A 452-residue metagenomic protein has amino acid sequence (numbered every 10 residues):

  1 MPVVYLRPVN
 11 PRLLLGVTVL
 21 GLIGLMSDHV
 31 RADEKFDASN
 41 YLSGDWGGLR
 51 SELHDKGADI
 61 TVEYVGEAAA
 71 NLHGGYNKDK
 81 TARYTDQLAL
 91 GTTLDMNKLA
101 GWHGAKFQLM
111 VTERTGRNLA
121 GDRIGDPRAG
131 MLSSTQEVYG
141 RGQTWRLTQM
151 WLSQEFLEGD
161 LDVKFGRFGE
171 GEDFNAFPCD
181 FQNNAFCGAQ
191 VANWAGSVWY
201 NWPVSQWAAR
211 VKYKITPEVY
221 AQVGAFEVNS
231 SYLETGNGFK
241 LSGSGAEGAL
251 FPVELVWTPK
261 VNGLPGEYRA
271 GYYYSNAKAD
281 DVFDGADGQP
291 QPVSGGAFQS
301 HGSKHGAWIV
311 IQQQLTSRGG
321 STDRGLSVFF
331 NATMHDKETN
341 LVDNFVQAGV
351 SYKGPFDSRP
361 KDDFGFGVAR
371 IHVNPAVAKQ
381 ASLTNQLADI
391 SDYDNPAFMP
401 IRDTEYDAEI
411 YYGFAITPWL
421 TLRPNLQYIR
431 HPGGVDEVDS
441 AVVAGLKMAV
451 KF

Functional and structural regions predicted by a protein language model:
L6, L20-E67, N71, N77 (+2 more regions): N-terminal periplasmic/intermembrane-space "pro-region" immediately following the signal or transit peptide
D37, G44-I60, D95-F107, L157-D160 (+5 more regions): Short loop/turn motifs that connect adjacent beta-strands in outer-membrane beta-barrel proteins
I60-A68, F107-E113, V163-R167, V223-E227 (+7 more regions): Transmembrane beta-barrel strands of outer-membrane/channel proteins
T85-S230, N340-N344, G354-S382: Outer membrane beta-barrel
L90, M150, A209, V253-L255 (+6 more regions): Membrane-embedded beta-strands of outer-membrane beta-barrel proteins, especially the hydrophobic/small aromatic
A192-R318, D323-L326, N331-H335, Y352: Signature for the C-terminal beta-barrel architecture of outer-membrane proteins
E254-V256, Y273-H305, T316-G319, D336-N344 (+2 more regions): Outer membrane beta-barrel transmembrane domains
S440-F452: Outer-membrane beta-barrel "beta-signal"
